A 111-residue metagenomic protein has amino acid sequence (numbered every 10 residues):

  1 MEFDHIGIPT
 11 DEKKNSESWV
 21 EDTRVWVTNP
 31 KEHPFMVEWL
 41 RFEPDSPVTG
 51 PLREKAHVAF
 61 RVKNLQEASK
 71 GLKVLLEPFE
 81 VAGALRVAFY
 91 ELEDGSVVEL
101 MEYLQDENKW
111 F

Functional and structural regions predicted by a protein language model:
M1-D45, A68-K73, P78-A82, R86-L92: Core segments of cupin and vicinal oxygen chelate
M1-E2, G50-K55: Short glycine-enriched loop/turn motifs at secondary-structure junctions
G7-P9, A59-K63: Short hydrophobic/aromatic beta-strand micro-patches that form the beta-sheet surface supporting nucleotide- or nucleic
M36, A59, V97: Short hydrophobic-acidic sequence motifs that mark active-site Asp/Glu residues
L40-L52, R61: Short, conserved turn/kink motifs that form compact alpha/beta structural patches or helix kinks used as
A56, L85-A88, S96-E99: Generic beta-strand structural signal
N64, A68-G71, D106: Active-site-proximal flexible loops/turns
E93-F111: Short, Lys/Arg-rich amphipathic alpha-helical interaction segments that bind nucleic acids or acidic protein surfaces
